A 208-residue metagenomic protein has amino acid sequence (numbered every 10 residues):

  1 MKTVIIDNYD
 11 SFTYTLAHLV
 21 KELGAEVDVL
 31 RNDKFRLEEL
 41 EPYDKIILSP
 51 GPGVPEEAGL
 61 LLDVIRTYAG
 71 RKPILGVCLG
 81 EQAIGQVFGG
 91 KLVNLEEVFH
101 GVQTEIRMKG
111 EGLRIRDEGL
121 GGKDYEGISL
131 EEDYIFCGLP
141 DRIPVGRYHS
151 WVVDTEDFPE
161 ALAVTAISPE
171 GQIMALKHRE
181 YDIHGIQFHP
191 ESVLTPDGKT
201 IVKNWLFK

Functional and structural regions predicted by a protein language model:
M1-V4: Extreme N-terminal starter segment of soluble prokaryotic enzymes
L23, V29-R31, K45-L48, L75-V77 (+1 more regions): A generic "structured core" feature
V27-V29, L92, V164: Generic structural signal for residues in well-ordered beta-strands
F35-Y43: Short amphipathic alpha-helix with an adjacent loop that forms part of the alpha/beta core around
Y43-G112, D124-C137, V202-N204: Cysteine-nucleophile active-site neighborhood
P73-L75, K91, P144, A163 (+1 more regions): Proline-centered loop/turn at the N-terminus of a beta-strand
E126-E180: Catalytic beta-strand/loop cores that center a nucleophilic Ser/Cys/Thr and support acyl-enzyme chemistry
S192-K208: Acyltransferase
